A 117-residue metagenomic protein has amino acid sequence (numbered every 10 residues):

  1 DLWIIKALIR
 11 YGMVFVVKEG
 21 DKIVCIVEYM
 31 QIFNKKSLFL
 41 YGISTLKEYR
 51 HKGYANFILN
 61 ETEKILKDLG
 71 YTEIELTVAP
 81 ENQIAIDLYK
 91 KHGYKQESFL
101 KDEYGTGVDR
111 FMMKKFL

Functional and structural regions predicted by a protein language model:
D1-E48, L59-E61, I65, F116: Acetyl-CoA-dependent GNAT
K6, V16-V17, N56-F57, I84 (+1 more regions): Preference for well-ordered, secondary-structure-rich cores of eukaryotic proteins
C25, E97-L100: A short, acidic/glycine-rich surface segment
N34-K35, H51, N82, D102: Surface-exposed, flexible loop/turn segments at secondary-structure boundaries
F39, G70-T72: Short loop/turn motifs at secondary-structure junctions
L46-N60, K67-L69, P80-D87, K91-H92: Conserved glycine-rich acetyl-CoA-binding loop
T72-E75, A79-I86, K91-H92, F99-L117: C-terminal "cap" of GNAT-fold acetyltransferases
